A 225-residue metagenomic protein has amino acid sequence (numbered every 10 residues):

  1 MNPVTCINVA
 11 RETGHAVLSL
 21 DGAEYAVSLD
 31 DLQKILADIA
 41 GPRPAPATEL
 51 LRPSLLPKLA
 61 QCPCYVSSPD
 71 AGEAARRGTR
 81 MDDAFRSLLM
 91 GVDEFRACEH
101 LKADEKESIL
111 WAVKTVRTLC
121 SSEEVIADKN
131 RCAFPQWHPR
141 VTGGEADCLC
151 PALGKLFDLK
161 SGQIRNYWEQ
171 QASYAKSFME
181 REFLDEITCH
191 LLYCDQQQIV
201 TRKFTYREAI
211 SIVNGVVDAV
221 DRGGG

Functional and structural regions predicted by a protein language model:
N2-T5, V9-R11, V17, G22 (+1 more regions): Metal-dependent nuclease catalytic cores that hydrolyze phosphodiester bonds in DNA/RNA, characterized by
G14-A16, G154-F157, Q198-I199: Hydrophobic residues embedded in beta-strands of well-ordered beta-sheets
L20, L29, D158-S161, L191: Residue-level recognition of conserved beta-strand positions in structured domain cores
A23-V27, Q197-V200: Short, surface-exposed beta-strand/loop "edge" segments at domain boundaries and coil↔beta transitions
A47-L51, K106-R117, S121-V141, I164 (+1 more regions): Metal-dependent nuclease catalytic regions and adjoining charged, substrate-binding loops involved in nucleic-acid end
E73-A75, S161-E169: Active-site metal-coordination segments of metallo-dependent hydrolases
M81, A146-Q163, Y174: Conserved catalytic cores of phosphodiester-cleaving nucleases, focusing on short active-site segments
E169-F178: An active-site-proximal "capping" alpha-helix that borders the catalytic cofactor pocket
